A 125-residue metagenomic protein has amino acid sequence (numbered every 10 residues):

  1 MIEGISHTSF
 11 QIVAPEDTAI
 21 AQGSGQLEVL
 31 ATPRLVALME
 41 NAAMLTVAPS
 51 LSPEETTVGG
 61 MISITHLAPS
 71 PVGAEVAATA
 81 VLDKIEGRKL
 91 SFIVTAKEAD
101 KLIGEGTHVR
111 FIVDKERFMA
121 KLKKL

Functional and structural regions predicted by a protein language model:
M1-L30: Catalytic strand-loop segment that frames the active site of acyl-thioester-processing enzymes
I2-H7, I85-F92, A99-K123: C-terminal binding/interaction regions
H7-Q11, I62-H66, A80, V94 (+1 more regions): A structural signal for short, well-ordered beta-strand segments
Q26, L30-R34, S91, V113: Residues at secondary-structure transition points
P33, K123-L125: Short, solvent-exposed cationic patches
M44-A77: Hydrophobic beta-strand-centered segment that forms part of the acyl-chain substrate-binding groove
I64-A99: Hydrophobic beta-sheet segments that form the core/acyl-binding groove of ACP/CoA-dependent acyl-chain-processing
